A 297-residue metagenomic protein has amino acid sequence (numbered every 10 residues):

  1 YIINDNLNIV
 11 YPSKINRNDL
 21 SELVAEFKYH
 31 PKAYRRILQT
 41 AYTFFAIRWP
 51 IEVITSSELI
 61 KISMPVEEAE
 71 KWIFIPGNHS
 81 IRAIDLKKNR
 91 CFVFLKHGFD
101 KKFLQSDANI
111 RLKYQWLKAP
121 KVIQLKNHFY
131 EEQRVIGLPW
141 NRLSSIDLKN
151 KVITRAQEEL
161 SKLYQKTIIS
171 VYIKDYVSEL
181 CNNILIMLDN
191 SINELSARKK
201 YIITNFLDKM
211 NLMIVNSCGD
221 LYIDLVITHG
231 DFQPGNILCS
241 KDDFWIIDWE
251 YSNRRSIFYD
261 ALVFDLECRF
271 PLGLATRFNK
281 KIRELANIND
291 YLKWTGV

Functional and structural regions predicted by a protein language model:
Y1-I73: Juxta-kinase regulatory segment immediately upstream of eukaryotic protein kinase catalytic domains
I60-K71, I169-H229: An alpha-helical support segment within catalytic cores of ATP-dependent transferases
N78-S106: ATP-binding glycine-rich loop module of kinase domains
R82-I84, L212-Y259: Active-site acidic catalytic loop and adjacent metal/ATP-binding pocket of ATP-dependent phosphoryl transfer enzymes
D107-A119, L138-C181, L207-L221, Q233: Conserved kinase catalytic-core helix
K121-F129: Short beta-strand micro-motifs within the conserved protein kinase catalytic domain, predominantly in the N-lobe
Y130-P139: Short pocket-lining segment of the protein kinase catalytic domain that shapes the ATP-binding cleft
S240-N287: Active-site Asp-x-Gly
